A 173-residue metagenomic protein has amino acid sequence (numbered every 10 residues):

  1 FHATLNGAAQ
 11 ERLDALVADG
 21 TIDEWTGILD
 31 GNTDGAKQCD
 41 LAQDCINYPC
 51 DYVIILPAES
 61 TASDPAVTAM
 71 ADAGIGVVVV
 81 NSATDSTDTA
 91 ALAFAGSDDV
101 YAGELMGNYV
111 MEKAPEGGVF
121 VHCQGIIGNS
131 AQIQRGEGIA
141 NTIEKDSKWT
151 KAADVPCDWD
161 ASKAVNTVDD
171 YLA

Functional and structural regions predicted by a protein language model:
F1-A173: A residue-level marker of the well-folded mature domains of exported/periplasmic proteins
